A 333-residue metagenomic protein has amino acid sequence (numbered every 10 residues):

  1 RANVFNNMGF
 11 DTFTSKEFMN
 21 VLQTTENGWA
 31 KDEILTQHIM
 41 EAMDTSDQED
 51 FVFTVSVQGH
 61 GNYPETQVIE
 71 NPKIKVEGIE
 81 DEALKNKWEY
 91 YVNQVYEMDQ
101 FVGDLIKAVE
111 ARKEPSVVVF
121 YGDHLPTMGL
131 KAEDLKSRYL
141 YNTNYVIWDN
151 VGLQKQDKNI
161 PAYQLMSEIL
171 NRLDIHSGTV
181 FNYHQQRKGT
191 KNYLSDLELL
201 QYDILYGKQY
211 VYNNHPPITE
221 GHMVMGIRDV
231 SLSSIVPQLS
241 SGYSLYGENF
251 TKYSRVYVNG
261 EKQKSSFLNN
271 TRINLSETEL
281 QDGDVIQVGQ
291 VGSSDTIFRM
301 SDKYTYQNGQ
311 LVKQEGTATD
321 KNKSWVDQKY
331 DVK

Functional and structural regions predicted by a protein language model:
R1-N274, E279-K333: Solvent-exposed soluble domains appended to multi-pass membrane proteins
